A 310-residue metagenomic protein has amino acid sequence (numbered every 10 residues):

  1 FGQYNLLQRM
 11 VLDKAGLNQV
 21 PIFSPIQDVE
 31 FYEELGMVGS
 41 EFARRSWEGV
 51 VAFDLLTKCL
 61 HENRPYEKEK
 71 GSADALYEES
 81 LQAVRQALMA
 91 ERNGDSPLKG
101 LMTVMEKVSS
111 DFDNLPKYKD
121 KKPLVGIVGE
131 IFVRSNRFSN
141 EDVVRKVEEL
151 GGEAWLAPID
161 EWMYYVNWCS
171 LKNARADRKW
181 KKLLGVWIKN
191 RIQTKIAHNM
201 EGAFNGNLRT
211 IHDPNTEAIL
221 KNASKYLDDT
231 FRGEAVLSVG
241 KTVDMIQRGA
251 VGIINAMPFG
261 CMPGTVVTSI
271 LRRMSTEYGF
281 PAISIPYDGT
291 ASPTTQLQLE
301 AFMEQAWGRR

Functional and structural regions predicted by a protein language model:
F1-R310: An N-terminal assembly and electron-transfer interface module characteristic of large anaerobic redox and radical
